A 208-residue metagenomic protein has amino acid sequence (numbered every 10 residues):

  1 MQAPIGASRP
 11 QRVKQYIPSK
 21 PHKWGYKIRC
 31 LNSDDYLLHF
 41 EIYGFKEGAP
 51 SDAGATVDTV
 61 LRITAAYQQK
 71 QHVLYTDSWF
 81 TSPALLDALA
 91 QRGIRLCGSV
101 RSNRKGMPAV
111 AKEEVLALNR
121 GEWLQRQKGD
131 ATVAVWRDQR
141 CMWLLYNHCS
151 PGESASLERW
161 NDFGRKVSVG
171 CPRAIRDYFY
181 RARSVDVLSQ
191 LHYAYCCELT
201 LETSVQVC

Functional and structural regions predicted by a protein language model:
Q2-C208: Acidic, contiguous segments within the catalytic cores of piggyBac-derived transposases
